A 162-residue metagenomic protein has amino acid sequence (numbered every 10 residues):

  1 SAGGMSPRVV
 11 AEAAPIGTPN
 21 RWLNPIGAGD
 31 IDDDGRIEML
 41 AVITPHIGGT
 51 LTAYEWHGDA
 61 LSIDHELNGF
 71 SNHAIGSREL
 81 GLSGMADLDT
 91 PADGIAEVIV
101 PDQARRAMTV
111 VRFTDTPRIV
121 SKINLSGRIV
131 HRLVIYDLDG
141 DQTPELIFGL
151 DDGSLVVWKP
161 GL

Functional and structural regions predicted by a protein language model:
S1-L162: Beta-propeller-forming repeat regions
